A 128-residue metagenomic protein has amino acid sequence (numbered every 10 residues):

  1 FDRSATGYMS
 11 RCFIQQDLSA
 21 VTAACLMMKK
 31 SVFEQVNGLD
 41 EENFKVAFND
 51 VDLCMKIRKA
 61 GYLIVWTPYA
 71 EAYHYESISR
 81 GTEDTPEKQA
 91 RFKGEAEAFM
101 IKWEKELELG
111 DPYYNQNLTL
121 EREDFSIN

Functional and structural regions predicted by a protein language model:
F1-L18, T22, M27, I64 (+1 more regions): C-terminal, non-catalytic tails of nucleotide-sugar-dependent glycosyltransferases
F13-N37, E42-Y73: A short, conserved alpha-helix in the catalytic core of glycosyltransferases
Y75-I78: Conserved active-site-proximal loop/helix segments of enzymes involved in bacterial cell-wall and related
